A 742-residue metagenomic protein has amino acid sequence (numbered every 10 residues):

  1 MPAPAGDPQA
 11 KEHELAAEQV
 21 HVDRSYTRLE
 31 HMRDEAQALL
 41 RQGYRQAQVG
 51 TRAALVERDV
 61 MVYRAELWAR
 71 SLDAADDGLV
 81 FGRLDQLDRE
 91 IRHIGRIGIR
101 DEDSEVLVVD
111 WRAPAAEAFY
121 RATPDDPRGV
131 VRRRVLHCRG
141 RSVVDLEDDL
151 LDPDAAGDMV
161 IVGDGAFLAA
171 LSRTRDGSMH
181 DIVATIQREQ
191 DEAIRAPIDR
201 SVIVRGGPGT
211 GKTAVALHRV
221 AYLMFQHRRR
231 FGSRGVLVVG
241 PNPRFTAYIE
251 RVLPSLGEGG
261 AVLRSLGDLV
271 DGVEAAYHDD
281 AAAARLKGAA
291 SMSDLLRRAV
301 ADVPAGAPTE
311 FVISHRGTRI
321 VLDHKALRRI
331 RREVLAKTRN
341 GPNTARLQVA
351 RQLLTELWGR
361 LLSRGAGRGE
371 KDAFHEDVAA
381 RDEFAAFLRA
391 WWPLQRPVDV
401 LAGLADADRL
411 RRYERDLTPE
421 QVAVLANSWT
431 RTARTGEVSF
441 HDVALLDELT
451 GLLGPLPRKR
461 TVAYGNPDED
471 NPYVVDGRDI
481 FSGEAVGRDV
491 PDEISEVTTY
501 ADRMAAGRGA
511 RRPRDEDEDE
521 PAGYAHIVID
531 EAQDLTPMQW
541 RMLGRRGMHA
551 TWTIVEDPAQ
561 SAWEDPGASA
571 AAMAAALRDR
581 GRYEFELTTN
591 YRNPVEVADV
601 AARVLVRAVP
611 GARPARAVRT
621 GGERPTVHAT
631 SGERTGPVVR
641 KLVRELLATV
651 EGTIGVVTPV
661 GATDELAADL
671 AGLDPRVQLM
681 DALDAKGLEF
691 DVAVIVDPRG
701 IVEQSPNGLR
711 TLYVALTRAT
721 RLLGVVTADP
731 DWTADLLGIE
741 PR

Functional and structural regions predicted by a protein language model:
M1-L40, Y44, R139, D158-V162 (+6 more regions): P-loop NTPase Walker
M1-V183, Q187-E192, G487, Y500-M504 (+1 more regions): Extended, charged low-complexity regulatory segments
D23, T27, G78-F81, H180 (+10 more regions): Non-catalytic, well-ordered alpha-helical scaffold segments
R70-D76, R83-Q86, D126-R128, R134-H137 (+7 more regions): A general structural signal for short secondary-structure junctions and capping/turn motifs
R83-D85, D145, I203, D399-V400 (+2 more regions): A structural signal for short, well-ordered beta-strand segments and their strand-loop junctions that often border
R100, M224-V528, D534-M542, A550-T551 (+1 more regions): Alpha-helical nucleic-acid-binding subdomain of P-loop helicases immediately C-terminal to the Walker A/P-loop
S178, I182, K212-A216, M292 (+4 more regions): Phosphate/oxyanion-binding active-site loops and adjacent basic polyanion-contact surfaces
R229, R234, P243-K287, T450 (+4 more regions): Conserved helicase motor core of SF1/SF2 NTP-dependent helicases
